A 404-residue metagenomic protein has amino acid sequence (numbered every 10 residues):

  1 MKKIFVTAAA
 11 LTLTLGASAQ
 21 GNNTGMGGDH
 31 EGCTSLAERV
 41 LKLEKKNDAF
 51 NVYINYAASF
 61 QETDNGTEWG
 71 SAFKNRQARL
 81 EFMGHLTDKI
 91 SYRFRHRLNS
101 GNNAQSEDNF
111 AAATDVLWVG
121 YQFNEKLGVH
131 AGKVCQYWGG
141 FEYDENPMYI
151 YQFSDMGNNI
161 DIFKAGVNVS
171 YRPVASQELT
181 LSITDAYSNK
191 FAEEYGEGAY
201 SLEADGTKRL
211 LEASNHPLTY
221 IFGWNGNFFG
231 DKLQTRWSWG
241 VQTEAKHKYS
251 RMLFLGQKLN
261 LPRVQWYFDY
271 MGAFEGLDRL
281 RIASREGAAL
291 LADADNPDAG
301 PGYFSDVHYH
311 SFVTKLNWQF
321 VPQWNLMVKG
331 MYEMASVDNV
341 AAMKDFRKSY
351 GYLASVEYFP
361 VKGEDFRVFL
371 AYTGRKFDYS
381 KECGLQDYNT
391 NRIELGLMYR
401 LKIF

Functional and structural regions predicted by a protein language model:
A19-N55, E62-W69, E357-F369, Q386 (+1 more regions): Outer-membrane beta-barrel biogenesis signature
V40-E62, T67-N189, G226-F229: Outer membrane beta-barrel
K45-N47, I90, P217, F222-N339 (+1 more regions): Detector for outer-membrane/organellar transmembrane beta-barrel domains, recognizing the amphipathic beta-strand
F50-Y56, Y92-F94, V129-A131, E178-L181 (+6 more regions): Transmembrane beta-strands of outer-membrane beta-barrel proteins
A58-D64, Q77-R79, D88, H96-N102 (+10 more regions): Transmembrane beta-strands of outer-membrane beta-barrel pores
W69-R76, F110-D115, D161-A165, H216-Y220 (+4 more regions): Residues that define the transmembrane beta-barrel architecture of outer-membrane proteins
N75, L80-G84, L117-Y121, V167-Y171 (+5 more regions): Residues on the lipid-exposed face of transmembrane beta-strands in outer-membrane beta-barrel proteins
N389-F404: Outer-membrane beta-barrel "beta-signal"
